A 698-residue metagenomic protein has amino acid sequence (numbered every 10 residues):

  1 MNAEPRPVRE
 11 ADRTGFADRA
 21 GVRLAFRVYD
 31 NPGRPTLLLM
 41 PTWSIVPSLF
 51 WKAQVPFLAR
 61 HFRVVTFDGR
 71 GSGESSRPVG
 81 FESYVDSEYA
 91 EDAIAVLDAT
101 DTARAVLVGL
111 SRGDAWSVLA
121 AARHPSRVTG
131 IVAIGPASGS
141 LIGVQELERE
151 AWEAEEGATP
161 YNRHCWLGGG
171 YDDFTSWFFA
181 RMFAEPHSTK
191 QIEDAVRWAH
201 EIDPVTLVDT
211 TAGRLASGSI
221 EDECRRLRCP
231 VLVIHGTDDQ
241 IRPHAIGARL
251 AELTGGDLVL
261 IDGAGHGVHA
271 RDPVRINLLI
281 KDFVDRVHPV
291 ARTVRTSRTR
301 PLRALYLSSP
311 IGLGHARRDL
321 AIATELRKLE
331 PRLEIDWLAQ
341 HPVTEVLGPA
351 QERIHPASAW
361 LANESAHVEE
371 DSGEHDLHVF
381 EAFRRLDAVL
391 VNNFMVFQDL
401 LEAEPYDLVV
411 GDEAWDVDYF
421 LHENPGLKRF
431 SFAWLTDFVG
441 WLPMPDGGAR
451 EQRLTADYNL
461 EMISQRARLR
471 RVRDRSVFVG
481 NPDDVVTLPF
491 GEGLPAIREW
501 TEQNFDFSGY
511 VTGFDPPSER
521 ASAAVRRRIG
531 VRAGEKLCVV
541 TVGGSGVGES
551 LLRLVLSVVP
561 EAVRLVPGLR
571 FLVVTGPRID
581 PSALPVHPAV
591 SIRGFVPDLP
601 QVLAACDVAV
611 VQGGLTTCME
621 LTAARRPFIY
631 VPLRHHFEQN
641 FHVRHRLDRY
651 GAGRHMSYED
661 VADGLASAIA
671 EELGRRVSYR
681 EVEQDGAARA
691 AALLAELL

Functional and structural regions predicted by a protein language model:
V22-R77: Conserved HGGG/HGGXW glycine-rich cap/lid loop of the alpha/beta-hydrolase fold
K52, T66-R112, L278: Active-site loop/oxyanion-hole signature of alpha/beta-hydrolase fold enzymes
A122, T129-C165, Y630: Flexible "cap/lid" loop of the alpha/beta hydrolase fold
I142-G143, H164-G218, E223: Conserved alpha/beta-hydrolase catalytic His-Asp/Glu region
L227, V233-H235: Short beta-strand/loop motif that positions the catalytic acidic residue of the alpha/beta-hydrolase fold
L329, L333-R384: Conserved nucleotide-sugar phosphate-binding/catalytic loop shared by glycosyltransferases and other
L442-G546, G576-R578: A nucleotide-sugar donor-handling region in carbohydrate enzymes
G491, G509-V608: Donor-nucleotide binding loops and adjacent catalytic segments primarily of GT-B fold Leloir glycosyltransferases
